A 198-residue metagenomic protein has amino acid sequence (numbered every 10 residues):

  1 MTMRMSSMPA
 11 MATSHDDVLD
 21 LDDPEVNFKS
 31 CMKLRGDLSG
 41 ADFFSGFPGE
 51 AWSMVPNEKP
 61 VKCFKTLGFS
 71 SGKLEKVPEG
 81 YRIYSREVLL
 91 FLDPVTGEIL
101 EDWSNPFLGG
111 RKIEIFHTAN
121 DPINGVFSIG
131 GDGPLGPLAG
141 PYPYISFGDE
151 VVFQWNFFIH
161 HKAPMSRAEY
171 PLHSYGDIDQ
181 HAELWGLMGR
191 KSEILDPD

Functional and structural regions predicted by a protein language model:
M1-T2: N-terminal export leaders
M5-E101: N-terminal segment immediately downstream of the Sec signal-peptide cleavage site in secreted/extracellular proteins
N57-P197: Predominantly extracellular/secreted and cell-surface proteins with exposed, flexible low-complexity segments
